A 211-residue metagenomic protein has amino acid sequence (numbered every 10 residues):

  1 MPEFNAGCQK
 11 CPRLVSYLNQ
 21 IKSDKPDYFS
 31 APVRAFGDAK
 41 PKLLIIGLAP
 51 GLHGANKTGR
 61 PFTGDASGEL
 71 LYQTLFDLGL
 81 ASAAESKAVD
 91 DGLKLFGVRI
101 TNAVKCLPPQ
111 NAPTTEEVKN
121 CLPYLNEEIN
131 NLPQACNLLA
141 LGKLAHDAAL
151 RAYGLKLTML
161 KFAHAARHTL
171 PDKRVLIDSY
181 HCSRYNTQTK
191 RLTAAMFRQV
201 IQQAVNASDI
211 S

Functional and structural regions predicted by a protein language model:
M1-A166, L170, R174-I210: A polyanion-binding, active-site-adjacent surface
